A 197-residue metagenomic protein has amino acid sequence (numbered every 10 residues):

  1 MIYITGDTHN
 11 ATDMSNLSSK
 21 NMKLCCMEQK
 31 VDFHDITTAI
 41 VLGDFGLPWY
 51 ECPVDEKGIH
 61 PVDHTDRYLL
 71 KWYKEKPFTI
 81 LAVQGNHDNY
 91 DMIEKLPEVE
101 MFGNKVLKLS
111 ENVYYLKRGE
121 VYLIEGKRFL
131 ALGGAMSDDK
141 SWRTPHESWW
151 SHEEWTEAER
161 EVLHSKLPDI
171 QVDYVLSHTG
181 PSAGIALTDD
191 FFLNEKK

Functional and structural regions predicted by a protein language model:
M1-Y3: Extreme N-terminal starter segment of soluble prokaryotic enzymes
T5, A11-I124: Core catalytic region of metal-dependent phosphoesterases/phosphodiesterases, especially metallo-beta-lactamase-like
N104-K105, E111, E125-K196: Active-site-proximal loop/helix segment associated with metal-binding centers of metalloenzymes
